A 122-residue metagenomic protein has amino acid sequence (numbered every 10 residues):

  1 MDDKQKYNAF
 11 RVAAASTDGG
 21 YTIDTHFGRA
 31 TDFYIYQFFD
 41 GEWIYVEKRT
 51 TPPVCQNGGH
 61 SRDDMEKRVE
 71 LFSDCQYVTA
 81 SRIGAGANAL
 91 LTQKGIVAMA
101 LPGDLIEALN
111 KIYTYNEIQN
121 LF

Functional and structural regions predicted by a protein language model:
M1-D64, D74, Q93, L101-F122: Non-catalytic interface/targeting segments
S61-V97: Mid-chain, well-packed structural core segment of small domains
